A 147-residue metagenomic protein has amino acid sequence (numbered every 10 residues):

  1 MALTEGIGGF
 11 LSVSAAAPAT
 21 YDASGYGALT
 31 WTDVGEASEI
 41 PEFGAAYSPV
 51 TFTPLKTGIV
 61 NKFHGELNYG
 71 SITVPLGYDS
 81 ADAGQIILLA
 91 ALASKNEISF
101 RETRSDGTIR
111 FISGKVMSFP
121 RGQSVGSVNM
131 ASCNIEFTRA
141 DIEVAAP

Functional and structural regions predicted by a protein language model:
M1-L3, G84-S94: Short linear motifs in intrinsically disordered
M1-P75, M117-V128: Solvent-exposed edge beta-strands and adjacent loop segments that serve as assembly or binding interfaces
L11-V13, F100, I135: Hydrophobic beta-strand residues in large extracellular and virion-surface proteins
N68-I72, S94-I98, A131: A generic structural signal for short beta-strands and their flanking turns/coil linkers
S71-L88: Charged, amphipathic alpha-helical segments
Q85-I87, E143-P147: Short, charged, solvent-exposed linker or helix-capping segments at domain edges/interfaces that act as flexible hinges
A91, N96-S105: Residue microenvironments linked to proteolytic maturation and disulfide-stabilized extracellular modules
E102-A145: Short beta-strand and beta-hairpin "edge-sheet" elements
